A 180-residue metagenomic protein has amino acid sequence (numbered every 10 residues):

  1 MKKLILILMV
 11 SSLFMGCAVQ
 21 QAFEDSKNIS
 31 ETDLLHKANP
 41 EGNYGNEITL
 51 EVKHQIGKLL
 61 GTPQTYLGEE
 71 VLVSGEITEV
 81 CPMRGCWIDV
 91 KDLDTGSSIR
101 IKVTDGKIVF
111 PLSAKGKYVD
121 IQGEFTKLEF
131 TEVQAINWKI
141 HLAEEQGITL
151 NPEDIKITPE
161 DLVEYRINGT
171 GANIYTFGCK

Functional and structural regions predicted by a protein language model:
L4-L13: Sec-dependent N-terminal signal peptides
C17-K180: OB-fold and OB-like single-stranded nucleic-acid-recognition modules and their adjacent interaction interfaces
